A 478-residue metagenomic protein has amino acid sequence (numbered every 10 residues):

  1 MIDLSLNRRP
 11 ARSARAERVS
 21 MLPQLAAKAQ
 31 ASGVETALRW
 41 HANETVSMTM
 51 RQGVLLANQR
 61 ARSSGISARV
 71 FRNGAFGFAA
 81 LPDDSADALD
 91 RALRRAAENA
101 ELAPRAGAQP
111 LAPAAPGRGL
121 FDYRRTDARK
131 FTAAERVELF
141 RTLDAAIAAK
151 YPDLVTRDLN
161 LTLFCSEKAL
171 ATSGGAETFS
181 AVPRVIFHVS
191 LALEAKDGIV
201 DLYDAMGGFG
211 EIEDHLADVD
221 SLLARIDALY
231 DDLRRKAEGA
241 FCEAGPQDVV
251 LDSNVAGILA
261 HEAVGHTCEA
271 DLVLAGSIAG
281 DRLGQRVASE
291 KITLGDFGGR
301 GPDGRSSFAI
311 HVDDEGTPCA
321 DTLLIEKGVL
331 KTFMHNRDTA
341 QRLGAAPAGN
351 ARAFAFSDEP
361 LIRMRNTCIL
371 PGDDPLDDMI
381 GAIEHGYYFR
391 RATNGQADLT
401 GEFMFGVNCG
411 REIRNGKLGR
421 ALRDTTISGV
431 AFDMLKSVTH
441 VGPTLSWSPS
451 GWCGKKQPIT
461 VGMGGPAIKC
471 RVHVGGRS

Functional and structural regions predicted by a protein language model:
M1-S478: N-terminal small-residue-enriched
